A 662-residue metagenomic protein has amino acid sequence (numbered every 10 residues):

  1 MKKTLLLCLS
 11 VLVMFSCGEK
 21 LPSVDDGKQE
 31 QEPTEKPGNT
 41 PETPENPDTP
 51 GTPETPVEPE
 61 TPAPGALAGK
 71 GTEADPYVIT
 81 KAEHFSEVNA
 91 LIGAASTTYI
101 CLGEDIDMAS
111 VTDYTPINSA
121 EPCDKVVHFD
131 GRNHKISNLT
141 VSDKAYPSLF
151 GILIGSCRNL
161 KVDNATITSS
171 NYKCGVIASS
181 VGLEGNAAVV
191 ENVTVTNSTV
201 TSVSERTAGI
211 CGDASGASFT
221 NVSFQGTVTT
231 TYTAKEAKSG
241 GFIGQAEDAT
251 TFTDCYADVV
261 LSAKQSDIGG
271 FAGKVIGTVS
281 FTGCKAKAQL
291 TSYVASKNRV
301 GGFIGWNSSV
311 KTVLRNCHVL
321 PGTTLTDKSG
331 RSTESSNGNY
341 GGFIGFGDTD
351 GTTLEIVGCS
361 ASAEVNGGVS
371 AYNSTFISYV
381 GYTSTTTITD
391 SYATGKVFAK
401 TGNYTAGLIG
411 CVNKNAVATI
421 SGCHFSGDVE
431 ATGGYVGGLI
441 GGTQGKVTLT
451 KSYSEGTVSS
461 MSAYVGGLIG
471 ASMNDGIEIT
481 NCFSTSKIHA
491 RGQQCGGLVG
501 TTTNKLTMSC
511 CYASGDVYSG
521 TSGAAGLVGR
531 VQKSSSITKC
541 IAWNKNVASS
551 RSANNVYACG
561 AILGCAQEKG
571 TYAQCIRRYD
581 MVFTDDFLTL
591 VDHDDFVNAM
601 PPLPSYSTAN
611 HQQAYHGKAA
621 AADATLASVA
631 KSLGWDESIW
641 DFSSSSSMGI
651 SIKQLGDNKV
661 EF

Functional and structural regions predicted by a protein language model:
M1-F15: Sec-dependent bacterial lipoprotein signal peptides
M14-A63: Bacterial Sec-dependent N-terminal signal peptides
L21-P22, P53-F662: Surface-exposed repetitive/solenoidal architectures
